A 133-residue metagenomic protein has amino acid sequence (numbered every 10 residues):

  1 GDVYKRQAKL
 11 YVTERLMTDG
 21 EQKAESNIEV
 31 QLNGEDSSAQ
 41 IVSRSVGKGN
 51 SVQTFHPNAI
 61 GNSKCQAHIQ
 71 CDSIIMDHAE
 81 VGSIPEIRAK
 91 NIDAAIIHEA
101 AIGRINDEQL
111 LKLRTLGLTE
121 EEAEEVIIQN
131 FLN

Functional and structural regions predicted by a protein language model:
G1-L118, Q129-N133: Conserved beta-strand/loop scaffold segments within soluble protein domains that form the structured core and edges
